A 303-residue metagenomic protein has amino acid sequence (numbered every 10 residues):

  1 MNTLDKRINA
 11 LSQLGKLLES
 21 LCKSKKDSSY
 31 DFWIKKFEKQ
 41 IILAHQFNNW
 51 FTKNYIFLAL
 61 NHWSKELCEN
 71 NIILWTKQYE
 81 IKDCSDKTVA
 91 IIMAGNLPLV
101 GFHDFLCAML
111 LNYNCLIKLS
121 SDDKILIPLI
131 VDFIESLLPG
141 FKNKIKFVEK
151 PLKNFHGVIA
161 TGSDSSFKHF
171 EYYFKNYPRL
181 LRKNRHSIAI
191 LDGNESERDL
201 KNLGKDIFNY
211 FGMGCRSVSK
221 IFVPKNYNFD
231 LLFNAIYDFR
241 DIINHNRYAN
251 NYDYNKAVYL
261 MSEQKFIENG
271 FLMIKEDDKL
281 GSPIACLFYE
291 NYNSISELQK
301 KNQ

Functional and structural regions predicted by a protein language model:
M1-A90, N293-S294: N-terminal Rossmann-like NAD(P)+-binding subdomain of aldehyde/semialdehyde dehydrogenases
L74-L137: Conserved small-residue-rich beta-alpha loop and adjacent elements that most often cradle the phosphate/pyrophosphate
K77-N96, V148-N154, F271-Y289: Donor nucleotide-activated moiety binding/catalytic core segment of transferases that use nucleotide-activated donors
T88, L138-Y227, P283: Conserved NAD(P)+-binding/catalytic subdomain of aldehyde/semialdehyde dehydrogenases
Y113, P139-K142, N176-R179, D238-R247: Structural alpha-beta junctions
I127-I130, F170, L232: Hydrophobic packing residues within well-ordered alpha-helices of enzyme cores
G212-V218, F222-Q303: NAD(P)-dependent aldehyde/semialdehyde dehydrogenase
